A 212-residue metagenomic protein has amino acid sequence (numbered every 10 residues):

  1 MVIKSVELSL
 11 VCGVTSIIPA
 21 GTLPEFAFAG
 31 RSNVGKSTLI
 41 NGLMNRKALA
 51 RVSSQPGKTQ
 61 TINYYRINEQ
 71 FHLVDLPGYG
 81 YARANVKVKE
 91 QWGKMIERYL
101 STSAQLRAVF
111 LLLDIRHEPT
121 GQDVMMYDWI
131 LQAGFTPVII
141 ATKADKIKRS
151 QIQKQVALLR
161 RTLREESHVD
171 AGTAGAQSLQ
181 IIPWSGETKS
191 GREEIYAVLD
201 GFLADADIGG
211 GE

Functional and structural regions predicted by a protein language model:
M1-R83, A204-G211: Conserved G1/Walker A P-loop phosphate-binding module
I3-T15, K146-E212: Canonical P-loop GTPase G-domain recognition
T22, A48, T61, H72 (+10 more regions): Helical mechanochemical/support elements of P-loop NTPase systems and associated helical scaffolds
N45-L49, T102, Q132, E165 (+2 more regions): Conserved amphipathic alpha-helical interaction elements at protein-protein interfaces in regulatory, energy-coupling
Y79-K89, R116, D145-K148: Flexible beta-alpha connector loops of hexameric P-loop NTPases
K94-L179: Conserved C-terminal guanine-recognition region of P-loop GTPase G domains, centered on the G4
